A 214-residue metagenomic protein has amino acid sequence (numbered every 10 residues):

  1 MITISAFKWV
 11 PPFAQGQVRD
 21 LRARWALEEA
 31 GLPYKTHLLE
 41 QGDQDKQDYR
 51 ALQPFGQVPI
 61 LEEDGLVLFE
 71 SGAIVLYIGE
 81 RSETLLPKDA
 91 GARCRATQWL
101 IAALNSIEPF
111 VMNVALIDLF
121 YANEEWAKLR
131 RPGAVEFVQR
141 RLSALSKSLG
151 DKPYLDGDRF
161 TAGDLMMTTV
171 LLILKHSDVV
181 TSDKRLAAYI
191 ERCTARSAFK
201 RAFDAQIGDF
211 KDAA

Functional and structural regions predicted by a protein language model:
M1-L129: GST-like domain detector, emphasizing the conserved glutathione-binding G-site in the N-terminal thioredoxin-like
A6, M166-T169, D204: Short beta-strand segments
T36, P87, D158, D183 (+1 more regions): A generic structural-conservation signal
E40, A162, Q206-I207: Short, solvent-exposed turn/loop segments enriched in Gly/Ser/Thr/Pro and often Arg
A103-A195: GST-like fold's C-terminal all-alpha helical module
R185-A214: Long hydrophobic alpha-helical segments typical of transmembrane helices together with their membrane-interfacial
